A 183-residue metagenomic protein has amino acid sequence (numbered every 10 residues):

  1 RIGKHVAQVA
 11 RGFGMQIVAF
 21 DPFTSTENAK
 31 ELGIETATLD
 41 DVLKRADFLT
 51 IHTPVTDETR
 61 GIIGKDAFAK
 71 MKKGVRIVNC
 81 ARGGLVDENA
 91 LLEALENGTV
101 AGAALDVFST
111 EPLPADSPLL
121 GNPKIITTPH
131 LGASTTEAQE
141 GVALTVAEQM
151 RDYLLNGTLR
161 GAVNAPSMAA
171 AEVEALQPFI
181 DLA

Functional and structural regions predicted by a protein language model:
R1-R11, L176-A183: Glycine-rich adenosine-cofactor-binding loop
F13, A94, G98, T110 (+3 more regions): Change "in soluble alpha/beta enzymes" to "in soluble alpha/beta proteins
V18, A104, T127: Conserved Rossmann-like nucleotide-binding pocket used by diverse enzymes that bind dinucleotide cofactors
P22-P118, S134: Rossmann-like adenosine-cofactor binding region
I34, K124-I126: Short, conserved active-site loop motifs that form the nucleotide-linked donor/cofactor pocket
A115, S134-A183: NAD(P)-dependent dehydrogenase/reductase Rossmann-like domain
T128-P129, T136: Conserved NAD(P)+-binding/catalytic subdomain of aldehyde/semialdehyde dehydrogenases
